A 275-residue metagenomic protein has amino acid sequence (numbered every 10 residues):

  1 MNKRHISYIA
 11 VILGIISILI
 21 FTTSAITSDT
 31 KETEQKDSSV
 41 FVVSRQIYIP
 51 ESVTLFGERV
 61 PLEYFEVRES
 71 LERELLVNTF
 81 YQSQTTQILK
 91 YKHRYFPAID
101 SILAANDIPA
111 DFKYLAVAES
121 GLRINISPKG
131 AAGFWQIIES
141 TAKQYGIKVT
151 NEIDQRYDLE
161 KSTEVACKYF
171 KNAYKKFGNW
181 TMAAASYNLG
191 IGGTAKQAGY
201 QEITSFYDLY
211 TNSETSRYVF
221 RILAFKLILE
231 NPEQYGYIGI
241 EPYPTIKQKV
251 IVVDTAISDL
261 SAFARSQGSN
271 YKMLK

Functional and structural regions predicted by a protein language model:
N2-D107: An acidic, Gly/Ser/Thr/Pro-rich helix-cap/linker signature
Y8, Q144, L229, K247 (+1 more regions): A broad, structure-centric signal for solvent-exposed, well-ordered loop/edge residues that line or flank functional
I47-Y48, S213, Y235, T255-S258 (+1 more regions): Short coil/turn linker and secondary-structure boundary residues
E63-P242: Catalytic glycan-binding domains that act on GlcNAc-containing polysaccharides
I240-Y271: Primarily a LysM-type cell-wall glycan-binding module
K275: Extracellular LysM carbohydrate-binding repeats and other cell-envelope/extracellular binding modules
